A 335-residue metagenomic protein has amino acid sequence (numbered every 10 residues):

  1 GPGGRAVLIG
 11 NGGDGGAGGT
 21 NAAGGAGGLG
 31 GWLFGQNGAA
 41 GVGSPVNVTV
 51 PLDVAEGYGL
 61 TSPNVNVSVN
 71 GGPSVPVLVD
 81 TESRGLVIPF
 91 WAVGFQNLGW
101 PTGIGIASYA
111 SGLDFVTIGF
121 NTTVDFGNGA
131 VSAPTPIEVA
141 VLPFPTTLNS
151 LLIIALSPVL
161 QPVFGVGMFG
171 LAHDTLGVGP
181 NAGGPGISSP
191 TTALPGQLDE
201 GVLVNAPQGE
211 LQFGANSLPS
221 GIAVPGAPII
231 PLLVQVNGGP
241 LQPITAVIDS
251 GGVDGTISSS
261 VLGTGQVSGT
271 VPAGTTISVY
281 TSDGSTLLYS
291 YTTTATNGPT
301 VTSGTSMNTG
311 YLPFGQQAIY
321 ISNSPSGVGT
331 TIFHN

Functional and structural regions predicted by a protein language model:
G1-P45: Long, compositionally biased tandem-repeat segments
V42-N335: Pepsin/retropepsin-fold aspartyl endopeptidases
